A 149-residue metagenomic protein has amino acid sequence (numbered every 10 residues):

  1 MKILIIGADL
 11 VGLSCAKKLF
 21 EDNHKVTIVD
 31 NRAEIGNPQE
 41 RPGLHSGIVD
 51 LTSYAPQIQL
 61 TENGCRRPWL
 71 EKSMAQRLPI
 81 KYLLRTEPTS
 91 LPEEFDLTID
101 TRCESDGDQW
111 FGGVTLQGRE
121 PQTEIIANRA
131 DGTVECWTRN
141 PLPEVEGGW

Functional and structural regions predicted by a protein language model:
M1, N23, E93-L97: Short, well-ordered alpha-helix to beta-strand connector turns
M1-V11: Beta1/beta-strand and adjacent pyrophosphate-binding region of the FAD-binding site in flavoprotein oxidoreductases
I6-A8, F20-R41: Glycine-rich FAD pyrophosphate-binding loop
N31-I58: Conserved N-terminal glycine-rich FAD pyrophosphate-binding loop of Rossmann-like flavoproteins
Q57-Q76, C103: Short beta-strand to alpha-helix junction loop
I80-W149: Predominantly flavin-linked oxidoreductase catalytic cores and closely associated redox partners
